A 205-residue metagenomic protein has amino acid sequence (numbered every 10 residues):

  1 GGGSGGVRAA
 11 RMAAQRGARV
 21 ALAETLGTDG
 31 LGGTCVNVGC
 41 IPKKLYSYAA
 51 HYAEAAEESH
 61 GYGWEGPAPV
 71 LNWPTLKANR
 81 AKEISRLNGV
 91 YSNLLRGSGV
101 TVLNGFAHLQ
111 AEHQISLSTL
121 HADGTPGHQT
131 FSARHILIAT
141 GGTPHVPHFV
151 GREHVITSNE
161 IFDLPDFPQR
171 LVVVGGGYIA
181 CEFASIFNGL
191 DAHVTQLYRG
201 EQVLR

Functional and structural regions predicted by a protein language model:
G1-L22, V173, I179-G189: N-terminal Rossmann-like FAD-binding beta1-loop-alpha1 element of flavoenzymes
M12-F167, G200-L204: Glycine-rich flavin
H154, P165-R199, V203: Rossmann-like NAD(P)H-binding beta-loop-alpha module
